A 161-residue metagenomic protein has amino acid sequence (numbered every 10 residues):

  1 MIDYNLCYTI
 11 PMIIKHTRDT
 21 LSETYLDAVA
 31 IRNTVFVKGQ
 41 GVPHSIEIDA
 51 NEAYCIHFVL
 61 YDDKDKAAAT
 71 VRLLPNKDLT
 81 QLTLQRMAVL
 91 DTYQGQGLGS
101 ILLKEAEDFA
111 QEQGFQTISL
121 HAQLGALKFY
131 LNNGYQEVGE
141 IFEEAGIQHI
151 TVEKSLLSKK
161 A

Functional and structural regions predicted by a protein language model:
Y8-S45, A50-H57, Y61-K66, A161: Short amphipathic alpha-helix that is part of the acyltransferase structural core
V59, K66-P75, Q81-A88: Conserved beta-strand in the GNAT
P75-Q85, Q94, E144-H149: A conserved beta-turn-beta hairpin within the catalytic core of GNAT-like acetyltransferases that forms part
V89, G95-D108: Conserved acetyl-CoA-binding loop-helix of GNAT-fold acetyltransferases
L103, A110-Q123: Conserved GNAT acetyl-CoA-binding A-motif
S119-H121, L131, Q136-T151: Conserved catalytic-core motifs of GNAT/GCN5-like acyltransferases
